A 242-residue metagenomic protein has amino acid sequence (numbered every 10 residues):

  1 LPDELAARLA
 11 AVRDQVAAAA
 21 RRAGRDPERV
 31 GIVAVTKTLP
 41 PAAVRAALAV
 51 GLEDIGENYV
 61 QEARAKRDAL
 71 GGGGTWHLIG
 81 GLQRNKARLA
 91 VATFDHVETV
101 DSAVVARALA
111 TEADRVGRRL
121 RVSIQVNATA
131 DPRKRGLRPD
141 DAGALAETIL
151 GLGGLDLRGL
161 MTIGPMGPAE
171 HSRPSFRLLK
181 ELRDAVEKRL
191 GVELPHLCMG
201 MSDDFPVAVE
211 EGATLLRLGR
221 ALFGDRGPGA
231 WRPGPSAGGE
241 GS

Functional and structural regions predicted by a protein language model:
L1-D203, V209-E211, R220-D225, G234 (+1 more regions): Conserved alpha/beta-domain cores
T214-L215: Divalent-metal-activated hydrolytic enzyme cores
